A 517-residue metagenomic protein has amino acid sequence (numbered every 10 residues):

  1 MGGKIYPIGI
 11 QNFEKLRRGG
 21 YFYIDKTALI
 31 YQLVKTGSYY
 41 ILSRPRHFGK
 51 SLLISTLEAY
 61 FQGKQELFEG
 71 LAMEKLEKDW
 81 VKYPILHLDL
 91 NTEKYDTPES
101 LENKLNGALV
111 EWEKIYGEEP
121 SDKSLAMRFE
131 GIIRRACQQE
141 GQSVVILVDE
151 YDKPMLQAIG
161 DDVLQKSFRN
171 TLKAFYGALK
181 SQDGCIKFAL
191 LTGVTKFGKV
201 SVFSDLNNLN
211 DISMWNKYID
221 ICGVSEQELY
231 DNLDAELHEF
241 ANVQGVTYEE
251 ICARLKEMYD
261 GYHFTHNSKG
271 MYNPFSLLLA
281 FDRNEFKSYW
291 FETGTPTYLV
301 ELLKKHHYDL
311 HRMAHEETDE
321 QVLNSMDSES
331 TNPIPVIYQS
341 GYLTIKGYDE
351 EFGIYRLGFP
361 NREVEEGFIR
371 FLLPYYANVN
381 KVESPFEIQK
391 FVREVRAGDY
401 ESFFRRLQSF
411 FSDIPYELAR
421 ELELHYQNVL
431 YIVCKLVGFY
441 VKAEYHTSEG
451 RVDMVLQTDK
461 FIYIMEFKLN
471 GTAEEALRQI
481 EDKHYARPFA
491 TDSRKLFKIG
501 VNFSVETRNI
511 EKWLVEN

Functional and structural regions predicted by a protein language model:
M1-L422, V437: Phosphate-binding site recognition
A136-E140, V433-D459: Active-site metal-binding core of divalent-cation-utilizing nuclease and nuclease-like domains
V145, F461-Y463, F497: Structural motif
Q165-N170, L469-A486: Mg2+/Mn2+-dependent nuclease catalytic core
F175-Q182, P335-L343, Y431-F439, Q479-I499: Metal-dependent nuclease catalytic cores in nucleic-acid-processing enzymes, especially RNase H-like/related
L430, M454-L469, K483: Conserved catalytic cores of phosphodiester-cleaving nucleases, focusing on short active-site segments
R451, I462, N509: Short, mixed charged/polar active-site loops that provide acid/base catalysis or chelate metal/phosphate cofactors
P488, D492-N517: Domain-level recognition of nuclease-like catalytic cores that cleave nucleotide substrates
